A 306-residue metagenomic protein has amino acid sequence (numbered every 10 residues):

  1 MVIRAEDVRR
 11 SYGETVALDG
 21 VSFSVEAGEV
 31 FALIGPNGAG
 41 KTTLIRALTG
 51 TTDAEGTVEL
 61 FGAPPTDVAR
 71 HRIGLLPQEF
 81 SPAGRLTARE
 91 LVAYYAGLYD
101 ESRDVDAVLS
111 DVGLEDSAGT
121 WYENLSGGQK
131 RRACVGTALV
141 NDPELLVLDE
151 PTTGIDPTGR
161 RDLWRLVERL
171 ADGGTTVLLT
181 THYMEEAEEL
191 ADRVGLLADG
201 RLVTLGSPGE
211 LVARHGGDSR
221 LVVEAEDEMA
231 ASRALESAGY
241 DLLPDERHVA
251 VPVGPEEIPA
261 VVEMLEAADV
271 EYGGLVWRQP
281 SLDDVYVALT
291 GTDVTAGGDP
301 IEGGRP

Functional and structural regions predicted by a protein language model:
P36-G40: Walker A (P-loop) phosphate-binding loop of ABC-type ATPase nucleotide-binding domains
A54-A69: Conserved ABC transporter NBD signature motif
A93, G97-S117: Conserved ABC ATPase "signature" region
V135, I155: Hydrophobic anchor residue at the start of the ABC signature
L139-V140: ABC ATPase C-loop
L146-E150: Catalytic Walker B motif of ABC-type/P-loop ATPase nucleotide-binding domains
W164-P252: ABC transporter nucleotide-binding domain
